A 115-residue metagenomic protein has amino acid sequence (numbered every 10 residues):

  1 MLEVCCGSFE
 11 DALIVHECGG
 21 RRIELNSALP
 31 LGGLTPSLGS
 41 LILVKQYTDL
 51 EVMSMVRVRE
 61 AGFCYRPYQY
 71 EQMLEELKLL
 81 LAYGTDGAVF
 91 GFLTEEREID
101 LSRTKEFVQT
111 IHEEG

Functional and structural regions predicted by a protein language model:
M1-L2, P30, Y65-R66: Short, flexible loop segments at the rims of nucleotide/cofactor-binding pockets, characterized by
L2-V4, I23-L25, V44, V52-V56 (+2 more regions): Hydrophobic faces of well-ordered beta-strands that scaffold small-molecule active sites in alpha/beta enzyme cores
F9-I14, L29-L50, Y68-Q72, F92-H112: Active-site-adjacent beta->alpha loops and helix N-cap segments on the catalytic face of soluble alpha/beta enzymes
I14-R21: A short, Lys/Arg-enriched amphipathic alpha-helix followed by its capping loop at the start of a domain
R21-L34, K78-E96: Glycine-rich phosphate-binding active-site loops on the catalytic face of alpha/beta enzymes
R59-Y65, T94: A short acidic, helix-capping loop that chelates divalent metal ions and anchors anionic groups
